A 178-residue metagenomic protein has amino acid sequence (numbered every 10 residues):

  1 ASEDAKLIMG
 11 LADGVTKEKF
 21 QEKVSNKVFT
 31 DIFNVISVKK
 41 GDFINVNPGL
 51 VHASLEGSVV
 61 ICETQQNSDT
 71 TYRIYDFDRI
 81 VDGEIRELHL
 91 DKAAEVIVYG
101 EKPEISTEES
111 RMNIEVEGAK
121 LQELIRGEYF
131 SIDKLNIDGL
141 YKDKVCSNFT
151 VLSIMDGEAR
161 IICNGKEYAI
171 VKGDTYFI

Functional and structural regions predicted by a protein language model:
A1-K40, L50, L55-E158, I162-N164 (+2 more regions): Active-site region of the double-stranded beta-helix
